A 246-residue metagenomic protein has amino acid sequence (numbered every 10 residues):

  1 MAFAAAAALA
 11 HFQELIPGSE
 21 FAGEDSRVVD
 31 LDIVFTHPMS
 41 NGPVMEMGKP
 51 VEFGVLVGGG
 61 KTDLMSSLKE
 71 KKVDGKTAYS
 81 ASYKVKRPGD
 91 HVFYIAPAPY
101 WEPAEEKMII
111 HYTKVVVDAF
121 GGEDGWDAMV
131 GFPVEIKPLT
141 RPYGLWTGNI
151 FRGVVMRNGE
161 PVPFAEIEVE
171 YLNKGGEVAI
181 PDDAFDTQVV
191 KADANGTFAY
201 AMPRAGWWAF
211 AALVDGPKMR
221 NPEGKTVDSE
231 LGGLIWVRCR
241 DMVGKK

Functional and structural regions predicted by a protein language model:
A5-A7: N-terminal signal peptide c-region/cleavage motif recognized by signal peptidases
H11-D30, E106-A165, Y171-G175, K225-K246: Beta-strand-rich domain onsets/edges
F35-P43, R157: Short amphipathic, basic-aromatic surface patches that mediate peripheral association with negatively charged
S40, A98-E105, G216-P222: Short acidic/polar inter-strand loop motif in beta-rich domains
P43-E52, E160-E168: Short flexible loop/turn segments that cap and initiate beta-strands
S80-Y83, N195-A201: Short, surface-exposed beta-strand/beta-hairpin micro-motifs centered on an aromatic residue
R87-W101, W208-V214: Short, aromatic- and glycine-rich surface loops/edge beta-strands on solvent-exposed regions
G176-N195: Short, acidic Ser/Thr/Gly-rich low-complexity loop/linker segments typical of extracellular and cell-surface proteins
